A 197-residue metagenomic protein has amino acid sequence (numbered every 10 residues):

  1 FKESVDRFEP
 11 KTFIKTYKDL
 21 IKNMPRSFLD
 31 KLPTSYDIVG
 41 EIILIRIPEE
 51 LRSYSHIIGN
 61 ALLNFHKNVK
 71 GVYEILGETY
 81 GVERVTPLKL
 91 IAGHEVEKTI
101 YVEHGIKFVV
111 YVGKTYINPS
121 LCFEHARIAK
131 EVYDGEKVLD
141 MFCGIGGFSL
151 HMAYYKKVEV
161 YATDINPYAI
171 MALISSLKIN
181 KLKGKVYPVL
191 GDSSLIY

Functional and structural regions predicted by a protein language model:
F1-Y197: SAM-dependent transferase fold signal centered on methyltransferase-like domains, encompassing both Class I
